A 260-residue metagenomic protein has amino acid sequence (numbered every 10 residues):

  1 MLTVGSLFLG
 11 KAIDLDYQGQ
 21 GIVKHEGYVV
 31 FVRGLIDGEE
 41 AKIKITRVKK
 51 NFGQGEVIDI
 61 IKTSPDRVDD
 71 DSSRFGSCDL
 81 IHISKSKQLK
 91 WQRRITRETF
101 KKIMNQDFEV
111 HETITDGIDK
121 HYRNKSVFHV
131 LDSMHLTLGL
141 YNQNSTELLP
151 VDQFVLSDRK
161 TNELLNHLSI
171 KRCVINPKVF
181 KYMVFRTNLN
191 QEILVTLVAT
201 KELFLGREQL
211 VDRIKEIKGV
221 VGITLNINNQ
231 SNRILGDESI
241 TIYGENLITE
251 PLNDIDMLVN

Functional and structural regions predicted by a protein language model:
M1-N260: Accessory RNA-recognition modules of RNA-modification enzymes
